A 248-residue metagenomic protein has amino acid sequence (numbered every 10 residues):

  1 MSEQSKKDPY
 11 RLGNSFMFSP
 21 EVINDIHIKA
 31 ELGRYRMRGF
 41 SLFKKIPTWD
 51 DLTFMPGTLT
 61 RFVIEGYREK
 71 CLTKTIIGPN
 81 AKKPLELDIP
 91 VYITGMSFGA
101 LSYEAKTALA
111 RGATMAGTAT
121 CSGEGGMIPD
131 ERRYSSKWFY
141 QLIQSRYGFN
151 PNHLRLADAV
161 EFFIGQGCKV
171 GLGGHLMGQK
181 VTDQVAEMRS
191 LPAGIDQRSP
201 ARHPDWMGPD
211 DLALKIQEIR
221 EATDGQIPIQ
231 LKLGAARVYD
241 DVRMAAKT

Functional and structural regions predicted by a protein language model:
M1-V91, G95-T114, T118-A119, G126-M127 (+3 more regions): Conserved, well-structured core domains of diverse proteins
R111, R132-Y134, R146-T248: Alpha/beta enzyme core
T120-G123, Y140, F162, L231: General beta-strand structural signal in soluble alpha/beta enzymes
Y140-L142, R146: N-terminal capping/lid subdomain adjacent to the active-site entrance of alpha/beta enzymes
